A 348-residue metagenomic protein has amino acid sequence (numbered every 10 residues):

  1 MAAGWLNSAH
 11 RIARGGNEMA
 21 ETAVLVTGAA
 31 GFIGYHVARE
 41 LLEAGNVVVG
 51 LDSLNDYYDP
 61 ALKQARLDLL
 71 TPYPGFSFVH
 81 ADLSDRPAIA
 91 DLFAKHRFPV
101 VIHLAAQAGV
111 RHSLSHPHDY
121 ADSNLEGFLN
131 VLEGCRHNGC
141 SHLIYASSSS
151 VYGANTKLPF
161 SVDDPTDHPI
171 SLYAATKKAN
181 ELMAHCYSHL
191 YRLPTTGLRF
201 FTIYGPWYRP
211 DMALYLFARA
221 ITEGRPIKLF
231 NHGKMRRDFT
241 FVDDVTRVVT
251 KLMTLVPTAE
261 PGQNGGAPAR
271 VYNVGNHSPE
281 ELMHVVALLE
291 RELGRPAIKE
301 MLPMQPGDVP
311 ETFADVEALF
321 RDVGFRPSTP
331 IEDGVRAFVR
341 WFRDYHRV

Functional and structural regions predicted by a protein language model:
W5, R11-I203, F325, A337 (+2 more regions): N-terminal Rossmann-like NAD(P)+-binding domain of SDR-like oxidoreductases, especially those catalyzing
E40, R219-V348: C-terminal substrate-binding subdomain of Rossmann-fold SDR/epimerase-dehydratase oxidoreductases
A88, D119, E126, P165 (+5 more regions): Residue-level recognition of oxygen-bearing side chains
L158-P159, P210-A218: A glycine/serine/threonine-rich, flexible loop-to-helix segment that serves as the NAD(P) cofactor-binding "lid"
A179, M183, Y187, F217 (+2 more regions): Hydrophobic alpha-helix immediately C-terminal to the catalytic Tyr-X-X-X-Lys motif of short-chain
